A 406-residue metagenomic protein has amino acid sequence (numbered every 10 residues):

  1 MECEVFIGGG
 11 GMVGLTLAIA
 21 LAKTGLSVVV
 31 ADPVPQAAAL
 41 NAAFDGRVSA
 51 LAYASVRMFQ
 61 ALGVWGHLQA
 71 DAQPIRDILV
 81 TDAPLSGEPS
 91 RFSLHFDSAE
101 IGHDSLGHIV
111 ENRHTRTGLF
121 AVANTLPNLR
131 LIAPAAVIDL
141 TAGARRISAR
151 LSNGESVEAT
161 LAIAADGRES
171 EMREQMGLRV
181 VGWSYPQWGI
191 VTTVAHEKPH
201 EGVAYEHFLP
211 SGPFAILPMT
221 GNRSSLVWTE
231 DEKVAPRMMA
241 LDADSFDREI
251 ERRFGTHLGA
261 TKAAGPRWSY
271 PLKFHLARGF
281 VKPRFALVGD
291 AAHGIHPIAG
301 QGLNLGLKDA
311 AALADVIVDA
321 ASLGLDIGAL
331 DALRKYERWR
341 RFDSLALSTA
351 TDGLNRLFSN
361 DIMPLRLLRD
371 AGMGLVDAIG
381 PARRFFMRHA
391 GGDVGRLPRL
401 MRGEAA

Functional and structural regions predicted by a protein language model:
M1, D71-Q175, W183-W188, L397: Conserved N-terminal helical subregion
E4-V30: N-terminal Rossmann-like FAD-binding beta1-loop-alpha1 element of flavoenzymes
A22-F44: Glycine-rich FAD pyrophosphate-binding loop
A43-L85: N-terminal FAD cofactor-binding segment of flavoenzymes
I101, L209-P271: Conserved FAD/dinucleotide-binding core of flavoprotein oxidoreductases
E169-A204, N222-S224, E230-V234, I250-E251: Central beta-strand plus flanking loop segment that forms part of the substrate or channel wall within the catalytic
V281-P297: Short FAD-binding loop at a beta-strand-to-alpha-helix junction that anchors the flavin cofactor in diverse
D315-A406: C-terminal helical "tail/cap" subdomain of flavin- and related membrane-associated enzymes
